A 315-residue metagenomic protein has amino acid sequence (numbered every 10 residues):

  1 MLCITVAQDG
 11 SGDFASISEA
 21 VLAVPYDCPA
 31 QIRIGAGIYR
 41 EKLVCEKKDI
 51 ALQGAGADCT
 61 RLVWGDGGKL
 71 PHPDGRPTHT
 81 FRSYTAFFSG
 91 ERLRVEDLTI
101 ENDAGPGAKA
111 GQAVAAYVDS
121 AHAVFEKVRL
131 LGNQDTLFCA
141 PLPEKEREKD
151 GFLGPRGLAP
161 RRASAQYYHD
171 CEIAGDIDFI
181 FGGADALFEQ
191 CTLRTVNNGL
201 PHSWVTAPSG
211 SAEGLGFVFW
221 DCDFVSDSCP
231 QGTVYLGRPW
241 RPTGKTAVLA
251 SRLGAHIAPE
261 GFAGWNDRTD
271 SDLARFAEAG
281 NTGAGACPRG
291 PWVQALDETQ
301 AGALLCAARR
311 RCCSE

Functional and structural regions predicted by a protein language model:
L2-E315: Sequence-level preference for short, compositionally simple segments enriched in small aliphatic or small polar residues
